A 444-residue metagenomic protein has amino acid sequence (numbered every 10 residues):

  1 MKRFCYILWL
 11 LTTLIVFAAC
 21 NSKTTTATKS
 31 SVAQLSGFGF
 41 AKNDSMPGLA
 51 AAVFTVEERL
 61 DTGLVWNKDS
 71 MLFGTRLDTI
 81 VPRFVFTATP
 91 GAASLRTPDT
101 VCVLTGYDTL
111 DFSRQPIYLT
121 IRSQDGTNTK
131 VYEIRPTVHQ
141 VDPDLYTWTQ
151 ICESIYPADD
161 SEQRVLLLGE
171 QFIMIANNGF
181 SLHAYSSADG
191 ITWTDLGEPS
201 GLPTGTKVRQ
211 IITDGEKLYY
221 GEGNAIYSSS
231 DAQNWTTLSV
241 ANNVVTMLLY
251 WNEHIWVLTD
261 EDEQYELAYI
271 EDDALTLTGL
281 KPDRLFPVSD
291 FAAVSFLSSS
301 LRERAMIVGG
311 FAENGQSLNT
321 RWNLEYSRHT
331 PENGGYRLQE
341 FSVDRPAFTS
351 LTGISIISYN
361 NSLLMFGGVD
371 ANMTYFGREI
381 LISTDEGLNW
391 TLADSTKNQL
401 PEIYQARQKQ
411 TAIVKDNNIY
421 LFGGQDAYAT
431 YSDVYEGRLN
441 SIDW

Functional and structural regions predicted by a protein language model:
V16-A19: C-terminal motif of bacterial Sec signal peptides marking the signal peptidase cleavage site
N21-Q163: Predominantly extracytoplasmic/ectodomain segments of secreted and cell-surface proteins
C152-F180: Beta-strand-rich domains and repeat architectures in extracellular enzymes and scaffolds, especially beta-propellers
I155-L166, G201-G215, V240-H254, P282-S300 (+2 more regions): Repeated scaffold domains used in trafficking and secretory/extracellular systems, primarily beta-propellers
G169-I175, E216-Y220, E253-V257, S300-V308 (+2 more regions): Entry beta-strands of beta-propeller and related beta-repeat scaffolds
N177-L182, E261-Q264, F311-Q316, V369-T374 (+2 more regions): Short glycine/acidic-enriched loop and turn motifs that connect beta-strands
A184-A188, S228-S230, A268-E271, S327-P331 (+2 more regions): Conserved Ser/Thr-centered positions that define the repeating blades of beta-propeller domains
L400, A406-W444: Blade-level signature of beta-propeller repeat domains, shared across WD40, Kelch, NHL, RCC1 and BNR/Asp-box propellers
